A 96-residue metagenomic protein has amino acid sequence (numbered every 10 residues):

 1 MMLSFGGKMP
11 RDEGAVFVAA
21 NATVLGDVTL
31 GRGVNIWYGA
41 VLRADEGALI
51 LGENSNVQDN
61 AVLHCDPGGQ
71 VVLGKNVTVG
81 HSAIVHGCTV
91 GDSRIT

Functional and structural regions predicted by a protein language model:
M2-M9: A detector for short, charged/polar N-terminal pre-domain segments
P10, G14-V18, A22, V28 (+9 more regions): A structural motif detector for beta-strand N-caps
